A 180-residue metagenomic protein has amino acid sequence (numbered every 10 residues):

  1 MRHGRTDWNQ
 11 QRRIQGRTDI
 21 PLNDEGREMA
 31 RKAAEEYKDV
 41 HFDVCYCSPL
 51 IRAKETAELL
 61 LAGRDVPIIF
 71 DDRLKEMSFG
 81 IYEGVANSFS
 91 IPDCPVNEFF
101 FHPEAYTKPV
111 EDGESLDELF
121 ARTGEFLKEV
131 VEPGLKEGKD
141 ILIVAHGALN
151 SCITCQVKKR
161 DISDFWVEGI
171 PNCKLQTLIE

Functional and structural regions predicted by a protein language model:
R5-V66: Active-site-proximal alpha-helix that buttresses catalytic centers in soluble enzyme cores
T6, L149-N150: Short active-site segment of divalent metal-dependent hydrolases/proteases that encodes the spacing between
P21, G63-R122: Phosphate-handling substructures
K38-H41, V130-K139: Glycine-rich phosphate-binding loop signature in dinucleotide/nucleotide-binding domains
C47-S48, A121, V144-A145: Short beta-strand scaffold positions
L59, C152-Q156: Active-site signature of alpha/beta-hydrolase-fold catalytic machinery across serine- and Asp/Cys-nucleophile hydrolases
K139-G147: Generic beta-sheet signal
K158-E180: Domain-level recognition of soluble alpha/beta enzyme cores, biased toward histidine phosphatases/phosphomutases
